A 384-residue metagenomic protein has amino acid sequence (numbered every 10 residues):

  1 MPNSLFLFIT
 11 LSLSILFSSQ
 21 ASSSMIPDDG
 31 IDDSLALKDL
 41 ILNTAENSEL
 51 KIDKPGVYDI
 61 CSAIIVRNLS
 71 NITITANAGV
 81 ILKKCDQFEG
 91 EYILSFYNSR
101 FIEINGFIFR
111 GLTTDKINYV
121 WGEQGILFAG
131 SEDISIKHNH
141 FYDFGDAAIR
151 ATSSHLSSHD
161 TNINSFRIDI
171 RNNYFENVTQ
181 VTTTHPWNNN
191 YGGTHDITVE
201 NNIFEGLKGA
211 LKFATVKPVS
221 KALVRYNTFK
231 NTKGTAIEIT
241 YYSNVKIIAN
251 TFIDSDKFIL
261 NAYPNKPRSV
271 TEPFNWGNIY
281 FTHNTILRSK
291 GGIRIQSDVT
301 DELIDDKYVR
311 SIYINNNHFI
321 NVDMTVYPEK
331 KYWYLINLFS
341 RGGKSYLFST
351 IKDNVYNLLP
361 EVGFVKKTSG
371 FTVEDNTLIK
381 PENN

Functional and structural regions predicted by a protein language model:
M1-I9: Bacterial N-terminal signal peptides that target proteins for export
F8-L16: Bacterial N-terminal signal peptides
S23-D53: Acidic Gly/Asp/Thr-rich repetitive segments characteristic of extracellular carbohydrate-active and adhesion proteins
K38-E46, V57-T75, L82-N105, G111-E132 (+4 more regions): Extracellular beta-strand-rich solenoid/capping regions of secreted or surface-exposed proteins that bind or remodel
I60-I64, K83-Y92, T113-Q124, G145-A151 (+8 more regions): Short glycine/acidic-rich loop motifs that flank beta-strands on beta-rich extracellular proteins
N71-V80, R100-G111, E132-G145, H159-V181 (+7 more regions): Right-handed parallel beta-helix
I117-Y119, S154-N164, W187-G192, P264-F274 (+1 more regions): Intrinsically disordered, low-complexity Ser/Thr- and acidic-rich flexible linkers and loops, especially at boundaries
E302-D306, Y313, H318, P328-E329 (+1 more regions): Gly/Ser/Thr/Ala-enriched C-terminal appendages of enzymes
